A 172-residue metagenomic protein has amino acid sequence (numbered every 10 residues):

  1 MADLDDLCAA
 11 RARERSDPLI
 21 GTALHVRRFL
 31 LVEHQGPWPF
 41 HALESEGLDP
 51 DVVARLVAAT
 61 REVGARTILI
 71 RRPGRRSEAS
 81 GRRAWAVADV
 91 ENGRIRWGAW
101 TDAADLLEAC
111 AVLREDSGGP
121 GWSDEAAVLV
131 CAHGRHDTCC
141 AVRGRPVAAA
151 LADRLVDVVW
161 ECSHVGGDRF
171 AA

Functional and structural regions predicted by a protein language model:
M1-A172: Histidine/cysteine-enriched polar flanking segments
